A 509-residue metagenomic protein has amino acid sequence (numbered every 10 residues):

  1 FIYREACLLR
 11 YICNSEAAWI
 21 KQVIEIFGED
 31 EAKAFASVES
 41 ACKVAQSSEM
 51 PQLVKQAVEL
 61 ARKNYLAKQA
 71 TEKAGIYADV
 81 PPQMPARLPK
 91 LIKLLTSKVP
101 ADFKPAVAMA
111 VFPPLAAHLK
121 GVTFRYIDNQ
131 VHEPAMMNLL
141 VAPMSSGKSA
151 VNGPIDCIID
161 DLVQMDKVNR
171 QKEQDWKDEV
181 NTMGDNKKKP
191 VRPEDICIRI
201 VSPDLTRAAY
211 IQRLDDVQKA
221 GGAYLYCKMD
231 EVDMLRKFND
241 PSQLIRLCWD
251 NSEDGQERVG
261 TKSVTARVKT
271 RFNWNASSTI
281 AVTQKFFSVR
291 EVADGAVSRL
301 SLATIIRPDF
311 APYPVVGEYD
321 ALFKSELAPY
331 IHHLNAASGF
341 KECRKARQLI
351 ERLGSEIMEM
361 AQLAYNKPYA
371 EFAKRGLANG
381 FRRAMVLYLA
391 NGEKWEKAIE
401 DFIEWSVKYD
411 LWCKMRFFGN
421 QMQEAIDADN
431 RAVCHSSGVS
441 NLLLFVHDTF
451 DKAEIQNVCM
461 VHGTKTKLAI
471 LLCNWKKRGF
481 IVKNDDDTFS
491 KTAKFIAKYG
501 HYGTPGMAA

Functional and structural regions predicted by a protein language model:
I2-L66: Short, small/acidic-rich helices and loops at N termini and domain boundaries of DNA replication/processing enzymes
P51-A509: Phosphate-handling catalytic cores of nucleic-acid transaction enzymes
